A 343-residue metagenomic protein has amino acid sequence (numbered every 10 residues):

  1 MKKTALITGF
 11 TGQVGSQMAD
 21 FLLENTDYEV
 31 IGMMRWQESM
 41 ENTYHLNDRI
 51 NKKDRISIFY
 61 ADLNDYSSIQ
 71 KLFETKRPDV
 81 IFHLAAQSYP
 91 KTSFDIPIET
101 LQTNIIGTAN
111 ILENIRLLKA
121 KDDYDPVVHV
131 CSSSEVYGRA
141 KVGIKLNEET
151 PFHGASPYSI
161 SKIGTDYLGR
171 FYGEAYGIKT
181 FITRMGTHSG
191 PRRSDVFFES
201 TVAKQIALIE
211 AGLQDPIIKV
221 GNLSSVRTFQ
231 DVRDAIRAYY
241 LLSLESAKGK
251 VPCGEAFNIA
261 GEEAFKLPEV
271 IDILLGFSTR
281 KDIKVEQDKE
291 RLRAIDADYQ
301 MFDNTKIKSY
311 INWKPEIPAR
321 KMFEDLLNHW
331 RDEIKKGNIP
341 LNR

Functional and structural regions predicted by a protein language model:
M1-H188, H329: N-terminal Rossmann-like NAD(P)+-binding domain of SDR-like oxidoreductases, especially those catalyzing
K3-T4, Q13, N25, A319-R343: Amphipathic terminal alpha-helices
H45, V232, A256, E290-K314: Conserved C-terminal active-site "lid" loop/helix of NAD(P)H-dependent oxidoreductases that clamps the redox cofactor
N64, D95, T103-I106, E149 (+8 more regions): Residue-level signal for the nucleotide or nucleotide-sugar donor/cofactor binding architecture
V142-I144, Y167-S243, E262-L267, I271-F277: NAD(P)-dependent short-chain dehydrogenase/reductase
V202, E245-L292, N304: Mid/C-terminal beta-alpha module of Rossmann-like enzyme folds, strongest in SDR-family dehydrogenases/epimerases
L213-I218, L242-I259, I334-L341: Core catalytic loop region at the nicotinamide-binding pocket of NAD(P)H-dependent oxidoreductases
A235, Y239, I259, V270 (+2 more regions): Non-catalytic, hydrophobic alpha-helical segments
